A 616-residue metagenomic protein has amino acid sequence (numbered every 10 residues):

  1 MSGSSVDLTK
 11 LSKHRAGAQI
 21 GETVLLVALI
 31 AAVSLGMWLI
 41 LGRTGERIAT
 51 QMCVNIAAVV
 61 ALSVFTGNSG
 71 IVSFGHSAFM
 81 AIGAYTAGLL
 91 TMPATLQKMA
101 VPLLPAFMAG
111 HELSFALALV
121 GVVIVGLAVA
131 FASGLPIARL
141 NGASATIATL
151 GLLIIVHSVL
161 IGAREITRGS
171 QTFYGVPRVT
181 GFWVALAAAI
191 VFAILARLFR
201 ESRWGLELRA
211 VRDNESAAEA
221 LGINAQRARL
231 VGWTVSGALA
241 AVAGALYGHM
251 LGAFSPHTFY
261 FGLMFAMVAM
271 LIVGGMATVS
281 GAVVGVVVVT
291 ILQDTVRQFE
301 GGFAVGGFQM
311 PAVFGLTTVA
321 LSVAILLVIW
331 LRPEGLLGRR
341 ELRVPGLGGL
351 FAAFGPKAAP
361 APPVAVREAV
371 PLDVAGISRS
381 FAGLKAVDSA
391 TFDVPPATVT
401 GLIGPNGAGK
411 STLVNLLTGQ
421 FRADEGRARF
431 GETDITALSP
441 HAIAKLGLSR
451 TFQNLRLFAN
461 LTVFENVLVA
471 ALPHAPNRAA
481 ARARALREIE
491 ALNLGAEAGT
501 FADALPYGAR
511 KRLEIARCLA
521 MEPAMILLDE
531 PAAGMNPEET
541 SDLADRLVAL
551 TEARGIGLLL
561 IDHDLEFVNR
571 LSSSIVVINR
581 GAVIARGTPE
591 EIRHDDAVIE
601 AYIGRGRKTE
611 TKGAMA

Functional and structural regions predicted by a protein language model:
S2-P360: Transmembrane alpha-helices and adjacent helix-loop boundaries
L39, V64, L198, V364-R367 (+2 more regions): Generic marker of residues within folded, mature protein domains
L350-D373, R379: Primarily ABC-family ATPase nucleotide-binding module
E368-D373, I377-A616: Glycine-rich phosphate-binding loops of nucleotide-dependent enzymes
